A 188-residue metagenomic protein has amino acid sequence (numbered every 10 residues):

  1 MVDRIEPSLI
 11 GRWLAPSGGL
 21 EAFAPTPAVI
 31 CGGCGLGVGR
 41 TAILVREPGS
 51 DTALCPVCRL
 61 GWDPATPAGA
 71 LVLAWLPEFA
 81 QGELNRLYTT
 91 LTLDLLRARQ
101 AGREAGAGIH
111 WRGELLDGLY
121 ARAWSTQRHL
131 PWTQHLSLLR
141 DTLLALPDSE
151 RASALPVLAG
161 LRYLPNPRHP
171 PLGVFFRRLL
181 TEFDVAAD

Functional and structural regions predicted by a protein language model:
M1-G69, L73: N-terminal cysteine/histidine-rich coordination modules
G18, L93, L180-T181: Short linear sequence elements within intrinsically disordered, low-complexity coil regions
L60-A98: Polybasic, low-complexity binding patches
R99-A107, Q127-R128: Charged, low-complexity interaction regions
R112, L116: A long, glycine-enriched binding/interface module in the latter
D117-D188: C-terminal, charged low-complexity interaction regions
